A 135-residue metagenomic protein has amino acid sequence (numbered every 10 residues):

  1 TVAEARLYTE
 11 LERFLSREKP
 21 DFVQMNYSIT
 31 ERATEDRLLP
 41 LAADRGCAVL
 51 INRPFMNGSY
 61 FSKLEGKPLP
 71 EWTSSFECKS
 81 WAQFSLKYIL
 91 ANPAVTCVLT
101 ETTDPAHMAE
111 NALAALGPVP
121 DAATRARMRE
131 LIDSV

Functional and structural regions predicted by a protein language model:
T1-E4, Q24-E31: Catalytic beta/alpha-barrel core
V2-L7, F55-M56: Short glycine-enriched loops at secondary-structure junctions
R6-L11, A33-R37: Alpha-helical scaffolding within the catalytic cores of extracellular/periplasmic polymer-degrading hydrolases
L7-T9, S28, F61: Compositionally biased, intrinsically disordered low-complexity regions enriched in proline and serine
L15-F22, D36-V135: Structured C-terminal cap/extension of enzyme domains
